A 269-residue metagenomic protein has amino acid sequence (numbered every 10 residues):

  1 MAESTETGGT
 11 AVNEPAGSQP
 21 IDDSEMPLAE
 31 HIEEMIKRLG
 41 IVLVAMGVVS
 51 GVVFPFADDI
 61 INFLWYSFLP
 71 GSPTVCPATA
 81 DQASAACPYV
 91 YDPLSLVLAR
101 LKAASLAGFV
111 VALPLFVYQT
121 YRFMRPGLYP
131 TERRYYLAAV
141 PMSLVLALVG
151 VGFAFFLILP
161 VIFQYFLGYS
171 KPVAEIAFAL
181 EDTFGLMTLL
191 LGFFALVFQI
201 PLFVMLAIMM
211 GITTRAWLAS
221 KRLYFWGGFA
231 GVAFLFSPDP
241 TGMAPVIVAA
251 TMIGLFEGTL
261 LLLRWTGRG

Functional and structural regions predicted by a protein language model:
M1-G269: Membrane topogenic/interface segments and analogous intrinsically disordered interaction regions
